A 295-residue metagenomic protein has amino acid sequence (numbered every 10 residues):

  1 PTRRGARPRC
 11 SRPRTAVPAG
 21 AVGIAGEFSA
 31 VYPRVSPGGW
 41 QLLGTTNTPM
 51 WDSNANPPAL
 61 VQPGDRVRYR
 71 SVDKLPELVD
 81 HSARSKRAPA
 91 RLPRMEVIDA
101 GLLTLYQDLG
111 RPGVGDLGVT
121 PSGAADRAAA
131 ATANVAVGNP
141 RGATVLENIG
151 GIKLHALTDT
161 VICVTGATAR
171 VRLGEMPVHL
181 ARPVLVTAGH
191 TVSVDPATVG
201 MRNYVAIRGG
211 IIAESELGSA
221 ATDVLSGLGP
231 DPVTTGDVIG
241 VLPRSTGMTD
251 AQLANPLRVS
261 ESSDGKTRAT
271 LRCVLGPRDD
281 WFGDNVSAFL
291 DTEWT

Functional and structural regions predicted by a protein language model:
P1-T295: Conserved "landmark" site that anchors the functional core of diverse proteins
